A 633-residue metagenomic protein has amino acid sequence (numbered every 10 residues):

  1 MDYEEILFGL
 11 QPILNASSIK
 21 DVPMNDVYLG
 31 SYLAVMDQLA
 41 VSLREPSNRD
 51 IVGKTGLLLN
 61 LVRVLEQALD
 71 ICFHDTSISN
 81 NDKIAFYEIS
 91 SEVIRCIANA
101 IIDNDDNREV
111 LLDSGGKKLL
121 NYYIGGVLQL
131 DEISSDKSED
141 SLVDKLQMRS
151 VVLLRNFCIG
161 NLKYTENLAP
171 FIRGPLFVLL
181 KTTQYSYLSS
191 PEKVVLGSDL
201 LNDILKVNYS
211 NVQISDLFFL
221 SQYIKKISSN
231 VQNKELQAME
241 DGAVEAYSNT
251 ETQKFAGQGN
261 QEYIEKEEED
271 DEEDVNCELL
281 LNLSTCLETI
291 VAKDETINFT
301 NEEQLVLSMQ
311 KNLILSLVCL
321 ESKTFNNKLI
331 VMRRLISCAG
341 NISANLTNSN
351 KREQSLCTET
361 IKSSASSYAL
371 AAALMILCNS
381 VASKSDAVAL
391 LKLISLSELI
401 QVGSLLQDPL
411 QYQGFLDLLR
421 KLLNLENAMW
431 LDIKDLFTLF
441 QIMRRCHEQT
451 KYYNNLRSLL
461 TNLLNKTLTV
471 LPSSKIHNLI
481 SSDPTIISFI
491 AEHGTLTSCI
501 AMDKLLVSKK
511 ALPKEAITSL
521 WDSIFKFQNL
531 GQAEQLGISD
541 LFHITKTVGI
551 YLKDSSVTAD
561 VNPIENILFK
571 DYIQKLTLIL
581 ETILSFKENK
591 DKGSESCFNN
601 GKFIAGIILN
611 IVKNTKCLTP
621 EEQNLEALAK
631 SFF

Functional and structural regions predicted by a protein language model:
D2-V93, N99-R149, N156-F177, S186-L196 (+17 more regions): Elongated alpha-helical scaffolds that mediate protein-protein interactions in large eukaryotic proteins, primarily
P12-A16, R63-I71, Y122-V127, T182-S186 (+11 more regions): Alpha-solenoid HEAT/Armadillo-like helical repeat scaffolds in large eukaryotic proteins
L29-L43, Y87-A100, Q147-F157, G197-L205 (+10 more regions): HEAT-repeat alpha-solenoid elements in large eukaryotic scaffold proteins
G242-K266: Fungal intrinsically disordered, low-complexity polar regions
N260-E269, T582-S585, C617, S631: Eukaryotic intrinsically disordered, low-complexity regulatory segments enriched in serine/threonine with acidic
G340, T358-S366, M375-K392, S397-D408 (+2 more regions): Eukaryotic tandem repeat interaction scaffolds
Y572, L576, L580-F603, I607-L609: C-terminal structured domain segments
A605-F633: Eukaryotic acidic, Ser/Thr-rich intrinsically disordered low-complexity regions
